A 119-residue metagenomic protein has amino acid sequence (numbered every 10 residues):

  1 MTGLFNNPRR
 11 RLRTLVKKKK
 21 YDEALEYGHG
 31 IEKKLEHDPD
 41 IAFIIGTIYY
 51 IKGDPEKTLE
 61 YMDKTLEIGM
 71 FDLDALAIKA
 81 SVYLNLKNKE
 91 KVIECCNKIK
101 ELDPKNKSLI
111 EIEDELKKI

Functional and structural regions predicted by a protein language model:
T2-R10: Amphipathic alpha-helical repeat scaffolds of TPR domains
G3, H37, F71, K105-S108: Structural signature of alpha-solenoid helical repeat junctions
R9-K17, D22-D74: Alpha-helical adaptor scaffolds
K17-K18, I51, N85, E115-I119: Register position in tetratricopeptide repeats
G28, I48, C95-C96, L109 (+1 more regions): Generic L/I/V-rich hydrophobic alpha-helical segments across diverse proteins
E60-D63, A77, S81, N97: A generic structural signal for well-ordered alpha-helical surface patches
S81-K107, D114: TPR/TPR-like (Sel1-like) alpha-helical repeat modules
